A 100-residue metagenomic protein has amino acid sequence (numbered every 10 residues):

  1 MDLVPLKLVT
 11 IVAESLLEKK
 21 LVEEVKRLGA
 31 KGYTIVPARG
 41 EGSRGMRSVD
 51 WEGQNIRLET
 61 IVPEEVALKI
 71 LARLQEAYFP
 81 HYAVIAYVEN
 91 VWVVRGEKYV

Functional and structural regions predicted by a protein language model:
M1-V100: Positively charged, small/polar-rich N-terminal and surface patches that mediate targeting and assembly and bind
